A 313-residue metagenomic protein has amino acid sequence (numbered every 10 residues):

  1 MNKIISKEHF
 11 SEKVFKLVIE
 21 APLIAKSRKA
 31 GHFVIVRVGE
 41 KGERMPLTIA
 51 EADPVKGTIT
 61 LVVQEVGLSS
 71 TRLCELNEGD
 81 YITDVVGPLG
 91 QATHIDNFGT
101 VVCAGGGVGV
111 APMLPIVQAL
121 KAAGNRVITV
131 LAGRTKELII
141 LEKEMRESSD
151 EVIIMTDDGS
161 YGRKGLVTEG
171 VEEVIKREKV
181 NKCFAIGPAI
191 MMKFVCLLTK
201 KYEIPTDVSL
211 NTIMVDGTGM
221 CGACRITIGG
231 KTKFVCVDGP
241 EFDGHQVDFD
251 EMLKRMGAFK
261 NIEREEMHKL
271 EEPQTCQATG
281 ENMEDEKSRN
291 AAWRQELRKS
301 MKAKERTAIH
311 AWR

Functional and structural regions predicted by a protein language model:
M1-E78: Ferredoxin-reductase
V36, D84-V85, I226: A generic structural signal for residues embedded in beta-strands
G39, G87-P88, G229: Short, surface-exposed secondary-structure boundary micro-motifs
G42-E51, L89-G99, C236: Short, Lys/Arg- and Gly-enriched loop/turn segments at beta-strand edges
L68-V215: FNR/FR-type flavoprotein reductase catalytic core
P112, A189-I190, N211-E241, P273-A278: Local cysteine-cluster metal-coordination motifs and their immediate loop/turn environment, predominantly Fe-S cluster
F234-D238, F242-N282: Short Fe-S-cluster ligation motifs
E284-R313: N-terminal cationic and glycine-rich segments that engage phosphates or anionic surfaces
